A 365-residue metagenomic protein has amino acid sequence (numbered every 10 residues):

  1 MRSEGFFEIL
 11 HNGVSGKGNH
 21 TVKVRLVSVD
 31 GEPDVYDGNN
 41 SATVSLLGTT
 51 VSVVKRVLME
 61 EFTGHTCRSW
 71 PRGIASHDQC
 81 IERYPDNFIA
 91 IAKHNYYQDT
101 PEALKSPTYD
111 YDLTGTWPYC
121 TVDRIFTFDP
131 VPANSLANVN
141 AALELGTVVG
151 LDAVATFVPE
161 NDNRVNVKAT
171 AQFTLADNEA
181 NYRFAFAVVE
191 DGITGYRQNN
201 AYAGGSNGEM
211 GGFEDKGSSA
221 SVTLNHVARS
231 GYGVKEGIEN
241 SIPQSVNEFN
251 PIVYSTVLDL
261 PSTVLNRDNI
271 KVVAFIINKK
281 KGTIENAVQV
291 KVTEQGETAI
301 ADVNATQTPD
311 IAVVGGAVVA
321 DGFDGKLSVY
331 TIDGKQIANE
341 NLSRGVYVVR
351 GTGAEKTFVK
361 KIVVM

Functional and structural regions predicted by a protein language model:
M1-G16: Intrinsically disordered, low-complexity Pro/Gly/Ser/Thr-rich segments with frequent PxxP/GP/PP motifs and embedded
G13-K23, S262-I270: Short glycine/proline/serine/threonine-rich loop/turn segments at secondary-structure transition edges
V29-Y36, D86-G296: Short, conserved sequence motifs used for protein processing/export or organelle targeting and for catalysis
Y36-V53, T283-E297, I362-V364: Short beta-strand elements
T49-V57, K291-G325: Residue-level detector of functionally pivotal "anchor" positions at catalytic/ligand-binding pockets or at interdomain
V51-F88: Local sequence-structure signature of Cys/Sec-based thiol-disulfide redox active-site neighborhoods
C67, C120, E297-N304, G316 (+4 more regions): Terminal processing/anchoring signals of secreted or surface-associated proteins and related intramolecular
R344-M365: C-terminal tail/sorting-segment detector
